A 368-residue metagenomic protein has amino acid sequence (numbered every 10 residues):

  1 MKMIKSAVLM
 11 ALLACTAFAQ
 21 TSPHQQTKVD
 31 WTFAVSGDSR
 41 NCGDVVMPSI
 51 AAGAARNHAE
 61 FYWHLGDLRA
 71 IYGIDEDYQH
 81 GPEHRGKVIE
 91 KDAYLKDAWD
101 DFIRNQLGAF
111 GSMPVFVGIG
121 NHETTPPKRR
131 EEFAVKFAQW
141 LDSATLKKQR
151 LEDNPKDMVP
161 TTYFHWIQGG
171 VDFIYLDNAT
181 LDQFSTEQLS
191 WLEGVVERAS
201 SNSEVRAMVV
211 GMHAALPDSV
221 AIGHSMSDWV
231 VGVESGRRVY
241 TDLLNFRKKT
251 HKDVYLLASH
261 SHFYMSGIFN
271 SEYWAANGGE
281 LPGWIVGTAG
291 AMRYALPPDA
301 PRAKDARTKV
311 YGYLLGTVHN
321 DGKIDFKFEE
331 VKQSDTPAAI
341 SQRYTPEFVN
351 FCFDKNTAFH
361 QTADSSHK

Functional and structural regions predicted by a protein language model:
M1-K5: Positively charged n-region of N-terminal signal peptides that target proteins for export
A7-T16: Bacterial N-terminal signal peptides
A19-A93: N-terminal active-site segment of His-dependent metallophosphoesterases
T32, E76-E204, G223-D253, H262-R307 (+1 more regions): Extended active-site neighborhood of metal-dependent phosphoesterases/phosphodiesterases
D38, G66-D67, G120-N121, H213 (+1 more regions): Active-site glycine-centered loops adjacent to acidic/histidine catalytic or metal-binding residues that shape
A199-A221: Short acidic, glycine-rich surface-loop motifs adjacent to enzyme active sites
G211-A215, L256-S266: Histidine-centered catalytic micro-motifs
A303-K368: A short C-terminal boundary segment appended to hydrolase-like catalytic domains
